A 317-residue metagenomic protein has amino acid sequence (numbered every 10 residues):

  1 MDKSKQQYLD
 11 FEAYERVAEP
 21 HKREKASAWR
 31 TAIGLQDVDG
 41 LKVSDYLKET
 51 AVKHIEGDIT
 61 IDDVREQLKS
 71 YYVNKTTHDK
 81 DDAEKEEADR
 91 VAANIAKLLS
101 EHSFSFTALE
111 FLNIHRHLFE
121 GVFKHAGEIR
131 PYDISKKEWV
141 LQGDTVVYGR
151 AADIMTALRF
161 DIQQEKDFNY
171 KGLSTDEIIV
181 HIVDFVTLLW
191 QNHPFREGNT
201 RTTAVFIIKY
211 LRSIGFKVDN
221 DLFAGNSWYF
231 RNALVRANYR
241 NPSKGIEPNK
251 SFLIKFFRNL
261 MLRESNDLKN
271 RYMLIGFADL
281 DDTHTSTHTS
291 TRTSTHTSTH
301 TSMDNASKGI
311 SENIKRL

Functional and structural regions predicted by a protein language model:
M1-L317: FIC/Doc superfamily catalytic core
